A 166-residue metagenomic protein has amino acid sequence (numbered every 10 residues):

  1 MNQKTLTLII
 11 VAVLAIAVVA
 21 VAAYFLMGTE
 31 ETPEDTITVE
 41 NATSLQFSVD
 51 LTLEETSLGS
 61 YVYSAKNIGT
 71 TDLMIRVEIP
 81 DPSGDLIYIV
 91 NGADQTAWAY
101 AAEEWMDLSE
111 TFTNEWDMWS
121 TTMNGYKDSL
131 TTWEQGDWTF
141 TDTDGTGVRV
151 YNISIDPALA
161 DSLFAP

Functional and structural regions predicted by a protein language model:
M1-T36: Secretory targeting signatures
T32-E34, D81, A158: Generic low-complexity segments that are intrinsically disordered, proline-rich and/or Lys/Arg-biased
D35-V39, S162-A165: Flexible, surface-exposed loop/gating regions in the mature catalytic domains of secreted/periplasmic hydrolases
T38-K66, D72-V77: A short, Trp-centered hydrophobic/proline-enriched beta-strand micro-motif
A42-Q46, Q135, V150: A broad structural signal for short, well-ordered beta-strand segments within beta-sheet-rich domains
S60-E134, T139-R149: An acidic-aromatic
D142-P166: Edge beta-strand at a domain terminus
